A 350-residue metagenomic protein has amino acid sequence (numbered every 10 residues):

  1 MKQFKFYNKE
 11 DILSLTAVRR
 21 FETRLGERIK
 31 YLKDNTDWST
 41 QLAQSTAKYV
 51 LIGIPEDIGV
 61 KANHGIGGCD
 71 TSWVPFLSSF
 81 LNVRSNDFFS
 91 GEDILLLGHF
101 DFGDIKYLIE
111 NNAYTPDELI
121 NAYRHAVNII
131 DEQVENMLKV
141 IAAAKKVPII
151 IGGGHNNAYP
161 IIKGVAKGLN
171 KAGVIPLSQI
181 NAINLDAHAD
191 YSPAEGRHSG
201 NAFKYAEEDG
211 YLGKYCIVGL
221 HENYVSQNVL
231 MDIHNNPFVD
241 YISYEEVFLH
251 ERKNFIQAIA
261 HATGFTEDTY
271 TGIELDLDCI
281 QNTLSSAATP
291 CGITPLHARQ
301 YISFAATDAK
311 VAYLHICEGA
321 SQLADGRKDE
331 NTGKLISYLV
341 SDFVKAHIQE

Functional and structural regions predicted by a protein language model:
K2-E350: Conserved alpha-helical scaffold segments that buttress catalytic/binding sites
